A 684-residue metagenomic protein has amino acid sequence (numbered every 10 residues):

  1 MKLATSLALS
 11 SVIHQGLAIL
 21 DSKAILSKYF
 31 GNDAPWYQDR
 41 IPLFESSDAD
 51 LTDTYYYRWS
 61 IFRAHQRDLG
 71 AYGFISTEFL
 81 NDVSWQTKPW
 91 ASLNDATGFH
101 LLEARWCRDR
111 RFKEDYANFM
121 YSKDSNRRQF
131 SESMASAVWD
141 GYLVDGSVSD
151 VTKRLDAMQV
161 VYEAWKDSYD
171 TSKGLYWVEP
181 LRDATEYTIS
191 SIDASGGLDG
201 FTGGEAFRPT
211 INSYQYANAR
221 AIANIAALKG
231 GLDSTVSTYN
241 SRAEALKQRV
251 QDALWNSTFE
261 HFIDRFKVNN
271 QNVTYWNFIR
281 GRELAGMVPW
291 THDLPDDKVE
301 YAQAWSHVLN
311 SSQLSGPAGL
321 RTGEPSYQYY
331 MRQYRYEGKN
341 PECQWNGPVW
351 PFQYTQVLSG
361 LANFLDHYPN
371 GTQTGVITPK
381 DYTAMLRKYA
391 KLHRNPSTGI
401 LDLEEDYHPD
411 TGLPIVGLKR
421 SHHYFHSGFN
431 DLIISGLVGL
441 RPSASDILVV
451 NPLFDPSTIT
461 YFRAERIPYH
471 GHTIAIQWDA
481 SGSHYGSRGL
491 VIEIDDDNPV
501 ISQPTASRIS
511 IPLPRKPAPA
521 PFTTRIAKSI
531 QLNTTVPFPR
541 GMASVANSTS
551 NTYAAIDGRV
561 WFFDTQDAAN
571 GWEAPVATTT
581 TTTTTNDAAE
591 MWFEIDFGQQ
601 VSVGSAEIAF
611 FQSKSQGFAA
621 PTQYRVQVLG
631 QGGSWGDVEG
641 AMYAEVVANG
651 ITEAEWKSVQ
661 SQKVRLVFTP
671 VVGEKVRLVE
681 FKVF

Functional and structural regions predicted by a protein language model:
M1-A18: Fungal secretory targeting signals
G16-K88, D150, V161-A164, A226-L228 (+4 more regions): Acidic/polar, glycine-enriched structural segments that form the non-catalytic walls/loops of the carbohydrate-binding
D21, K28-N32, W36, P42-S46 (+7 more regions): Catalytic cores of carbohydrate-active enzymes
F30, W90-G196, R208-Y216, I279 (+5 more regions): Aromatic-rich carbohydrate-recognition surfaces in CAZymes
D53-A91, W106-K123, D170-F207, Q251-V349 (+2 more regions): Extended glycan-interaction surfaces of carbohydrate-active proteins
G230-V268, Q303-G471, K528: Non-catalytic carbohydrate-binding regions of carbohydrate-active enzymes
S359, Q616-F684: Trp- and acidic/polar-enriched beta-sheet ligand-binding modules for extracellular glycan and matrix recognition
P514-Q600, A609-A620, A648, E680-K682: Disordered, acidic Ser/Thr/Pro-rich linker "stalks" and the adjacent N-terminal cap of the next globular domain
